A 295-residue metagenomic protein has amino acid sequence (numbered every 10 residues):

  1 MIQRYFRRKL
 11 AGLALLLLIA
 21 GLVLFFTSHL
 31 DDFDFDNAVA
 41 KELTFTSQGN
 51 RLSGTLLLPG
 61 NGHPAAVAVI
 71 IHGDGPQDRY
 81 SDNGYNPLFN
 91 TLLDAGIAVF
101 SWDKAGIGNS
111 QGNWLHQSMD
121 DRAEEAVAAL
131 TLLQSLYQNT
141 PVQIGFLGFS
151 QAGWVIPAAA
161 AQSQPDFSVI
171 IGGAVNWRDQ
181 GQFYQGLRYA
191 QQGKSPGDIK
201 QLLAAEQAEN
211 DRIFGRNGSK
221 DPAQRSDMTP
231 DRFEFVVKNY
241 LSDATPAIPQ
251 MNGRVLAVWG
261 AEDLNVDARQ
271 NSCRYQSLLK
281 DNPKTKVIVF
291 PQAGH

Functional and structural regions predicted by a protein language model:
H29-G62: N-terminal cap/lid segment of alpha/beta-hydrolase-fold proteins
P64-G73: Short beta-strand element of the alpha/beta-hydrolase
Q77-L88, K104, R269: The serine-hydrolase catalytic nucleophile loop
F89-N109: Conserved alpha/beta-hydrolase
H116-Y137: Alpha/beta-hydrolase active-site loop
V169-Q250: Accessory cap/linker subdomain of secreted extracellular hydrolases
M251, A257-W259: Short beta-strand/loop motif that positions the catalytic acidic residue of the alpha/beta-hydrolase fold
G253, D267-L278: Short alpha-helix in the alpha/beta-hydrolase fold that links the catalytic acid
